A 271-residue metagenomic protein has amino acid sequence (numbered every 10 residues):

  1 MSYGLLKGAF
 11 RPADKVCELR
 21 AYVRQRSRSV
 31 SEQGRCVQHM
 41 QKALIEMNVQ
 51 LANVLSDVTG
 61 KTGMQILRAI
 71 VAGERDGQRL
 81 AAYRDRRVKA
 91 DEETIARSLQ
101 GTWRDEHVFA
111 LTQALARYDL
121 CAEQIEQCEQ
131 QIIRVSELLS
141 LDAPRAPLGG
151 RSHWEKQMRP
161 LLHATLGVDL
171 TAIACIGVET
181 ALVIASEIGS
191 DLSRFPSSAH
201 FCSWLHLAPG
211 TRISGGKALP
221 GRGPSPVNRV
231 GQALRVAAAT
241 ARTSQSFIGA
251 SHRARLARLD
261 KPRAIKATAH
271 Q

Functional and structural regions predicted by a protein language model:
M1-Q271: A detector of single, family-specific signature residues that are central to catalytic or substrate-handling motifs
